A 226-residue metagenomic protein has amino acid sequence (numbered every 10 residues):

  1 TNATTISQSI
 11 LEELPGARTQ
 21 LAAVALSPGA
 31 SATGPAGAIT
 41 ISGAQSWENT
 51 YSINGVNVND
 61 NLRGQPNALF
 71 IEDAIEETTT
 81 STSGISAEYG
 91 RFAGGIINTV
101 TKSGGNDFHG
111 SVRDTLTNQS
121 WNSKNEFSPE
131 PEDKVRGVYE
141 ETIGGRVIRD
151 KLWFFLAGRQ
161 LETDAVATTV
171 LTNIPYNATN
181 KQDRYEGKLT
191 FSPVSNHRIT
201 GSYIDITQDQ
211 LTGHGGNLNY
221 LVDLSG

Functional and structural regions predicted by a protein language model:
T1-S103, N118-F127, R136-T142, L161 (+2 more regions): Periplasmic N-terminal accessory/gating domains of Gram-negative outer-membrane beta-barrel systems
P35, W47, G104-F108, D150 (+1 more regions): Short loop/turn segments at connectors of secondary-structure elements within structured domains
T50, I96-N98, H109-R113, W153-F155: Residues embedded in well-ordered beta-strands
H109, E132-D209: Transmembrane beta-barrel wall of Gram-negative outer-membrane proteins
N122-S128, V166-N173, T212-Y220: Outer-membrane beta-barrel translocator domains and adjoining extracellular loop/strand segments of Gram-negative
S128-E130, I174-Y176, L224-G226: Outer-membrane beta-barrel domain signature
R198-G226: Acidic/polar loop-and-plug regions of large Gram-negative outer-membrane beta-barrel proteins
